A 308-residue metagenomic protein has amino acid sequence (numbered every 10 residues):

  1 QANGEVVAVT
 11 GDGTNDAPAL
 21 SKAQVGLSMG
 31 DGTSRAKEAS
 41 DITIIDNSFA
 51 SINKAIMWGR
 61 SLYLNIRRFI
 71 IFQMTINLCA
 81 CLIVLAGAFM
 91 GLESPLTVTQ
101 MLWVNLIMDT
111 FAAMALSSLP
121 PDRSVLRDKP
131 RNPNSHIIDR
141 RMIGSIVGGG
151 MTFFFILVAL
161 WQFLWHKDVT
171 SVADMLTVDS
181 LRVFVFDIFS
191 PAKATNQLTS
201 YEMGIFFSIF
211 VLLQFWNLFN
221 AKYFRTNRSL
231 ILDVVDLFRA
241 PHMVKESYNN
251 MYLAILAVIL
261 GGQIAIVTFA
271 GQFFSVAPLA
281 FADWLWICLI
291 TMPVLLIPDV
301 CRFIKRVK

Functional and structural regions predicted by a protein language model:
Q1-N15, S21-Q24, I66, A88 (+2 more regions): Cytosolic catalytic headpiece
Q1-V9, A23, G30-S229: Membrane-embedded transport module
D12, L20, M151, F215 (+3 more regions): Hydrophobic, well-ordered secondary-structure elements that form the walls of internal hydrophobic environments
A17-P18, S34: Alpha-helical segments flanking ligand/cofactor-binding loops in enzyme cores
L85-S94, Q162, Q263-F281: Transmembrane helix-loop junctions at the membrane interface of multipass transporters and ion channels
M101, R141-I146, S200-F207, Y248-L256 (+1 more regions): Transmembrane alpha-helices of multi-pass eukaryotic membrane proteins
I138, M142, N227-V258: C-terminal membrane-solvent junction of multi-pass transporters and transport-like membrane proteins
G144-L157, I209-L213, N249-V267, I290-M292: Hydrophobic membrane-spanning alpha-helices of multi-pass integral membrane proteins
